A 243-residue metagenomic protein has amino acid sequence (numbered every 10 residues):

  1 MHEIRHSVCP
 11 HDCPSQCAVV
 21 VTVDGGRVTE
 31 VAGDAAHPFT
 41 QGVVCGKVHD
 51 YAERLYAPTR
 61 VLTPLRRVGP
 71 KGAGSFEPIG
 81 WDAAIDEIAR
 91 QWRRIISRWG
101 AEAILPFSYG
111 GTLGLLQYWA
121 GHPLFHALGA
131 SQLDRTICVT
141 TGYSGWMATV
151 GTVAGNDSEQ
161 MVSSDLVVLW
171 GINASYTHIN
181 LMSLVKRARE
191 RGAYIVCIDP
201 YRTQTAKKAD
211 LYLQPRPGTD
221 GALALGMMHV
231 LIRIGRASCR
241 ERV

Functional and structural regions predicted by a protein language model:
M1-I234: N-terminal export/assembly segments and adjacent metallocofactor-ligating motifs of anaerobic energy-metabolism
I234-V243: Residue-level detector of conserved catalytic or cofactor/ligand-binding positions in enzyme active sites
